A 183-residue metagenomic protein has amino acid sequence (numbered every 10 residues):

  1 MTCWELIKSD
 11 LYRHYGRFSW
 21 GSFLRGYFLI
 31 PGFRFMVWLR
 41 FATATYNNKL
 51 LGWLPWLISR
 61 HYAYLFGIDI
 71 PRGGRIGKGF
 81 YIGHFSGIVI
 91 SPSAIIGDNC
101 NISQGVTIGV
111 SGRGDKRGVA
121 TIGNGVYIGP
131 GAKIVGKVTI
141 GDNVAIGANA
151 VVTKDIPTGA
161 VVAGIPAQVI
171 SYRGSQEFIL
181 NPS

Functional and structural regions predicted by a protein language model:
M1-F66, E177-S183: Terminal amphipathic alpha-helical/low-complexity segments used for targeting or macromolecular assembly
T2-C3, S19, N48-L51, D142 (+3 more regions): Serine/threonine-rich low-complexity intrinsically disordered regions
S9, S19-S22, S59, S86 (+6 more regions): Generic serine detector
F66, R72, G77-K78, G83-P92 (+10 more regions): Left-handed beta-helix
A160, P166-L180: Conserved beta-strand-loop-alpha-helix hinge in the C-terminal portion of ABC ATPase nucleotide-binding domains
